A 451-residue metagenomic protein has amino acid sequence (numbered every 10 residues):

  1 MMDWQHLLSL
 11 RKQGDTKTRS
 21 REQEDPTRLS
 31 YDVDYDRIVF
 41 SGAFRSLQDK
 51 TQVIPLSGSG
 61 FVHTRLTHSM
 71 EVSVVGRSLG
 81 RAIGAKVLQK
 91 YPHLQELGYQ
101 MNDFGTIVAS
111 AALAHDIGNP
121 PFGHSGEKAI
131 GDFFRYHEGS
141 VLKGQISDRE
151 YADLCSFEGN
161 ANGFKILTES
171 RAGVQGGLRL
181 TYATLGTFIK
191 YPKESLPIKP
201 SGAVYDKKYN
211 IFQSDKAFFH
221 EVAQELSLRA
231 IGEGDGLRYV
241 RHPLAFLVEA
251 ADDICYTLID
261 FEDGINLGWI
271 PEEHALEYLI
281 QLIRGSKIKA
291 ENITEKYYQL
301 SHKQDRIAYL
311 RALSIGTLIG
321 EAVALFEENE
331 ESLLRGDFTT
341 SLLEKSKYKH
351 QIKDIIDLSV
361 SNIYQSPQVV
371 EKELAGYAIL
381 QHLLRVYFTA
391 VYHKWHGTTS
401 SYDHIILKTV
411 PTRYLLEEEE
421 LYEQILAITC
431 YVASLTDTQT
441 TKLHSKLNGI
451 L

Functional and structural regions predicted by a protein language model:
M1-K17, R21-E24, T389, T398-L451: Acidic, carboxylate-rich catalytic segments that either coordinate divalent cations
M1-T27, V39-K50, S59, M70 (+4 more regions): Sequence-structural signature of the catalytic-core scaffold of metal-dependent phosphohydrolases that act on
V33-R45, E344-Q351: Acidic, low-complexity proline/glycine-rich segments
F44-Q48, G139, A172-G176, E194-I198 (+9 more regions): Intrinsically disordered or highly flexible coil/loop and linker segments, enriched in small and charged/polar residues
K50-G60, L358-I363: A short small-residue
H63-T67: Low-complexity, highly charged intrinsically disordered N-terminal segments that act as targeting/localization
G285-E423, L435: C-terminal subdomains that position terminal phosphate/3'-OH groups for nucleotidyl transfer/ligation, primarily on
